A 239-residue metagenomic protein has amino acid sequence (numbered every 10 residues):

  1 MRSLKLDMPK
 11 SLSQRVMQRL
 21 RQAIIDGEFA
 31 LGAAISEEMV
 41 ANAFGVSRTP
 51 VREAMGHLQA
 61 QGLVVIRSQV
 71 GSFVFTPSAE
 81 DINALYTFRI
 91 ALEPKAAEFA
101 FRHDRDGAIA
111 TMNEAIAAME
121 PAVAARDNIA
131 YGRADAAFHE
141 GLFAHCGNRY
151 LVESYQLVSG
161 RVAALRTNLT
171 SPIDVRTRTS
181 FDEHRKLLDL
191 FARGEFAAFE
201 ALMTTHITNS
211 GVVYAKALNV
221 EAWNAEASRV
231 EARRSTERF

Functional and structural regions predicted by a protein language model:
M1-E98, R102, E140, A215-F239: Short linear motifs at protein or domain termini
K10-Q14, A79, G132, D174 (+1 more regions): Short, solvent-exposed loop/helix junctions and linker helices that flank or host conserved functional motifs
S11, V65, I109-A110, I129 (+1 more regions): Short helix-capping and inter-helix turn/linker motifs at the boundaries of alpha-helical repeat units
A23, G27, V158, V162-L165 (+3 more regions): A short secondary-structure junction motif
A33, I66-R67, D135, T179-F181: Short, flexible turn/loop "capping" segments at secondary-structure junctions
Q59-A60, V64-V65, Q156-R161, V175-R178: Mobile beta-alpha loop/short-helix "lid" or hinge segments that flank ligand
D81, L85, R102-T167, F181-L190 (+1 more regions): Conserved amphipathic alpha-helical segments that form helical-bundle/coiled-coil interaction surfaces
V175-F239: C-terminal regulatory/effector modules of DNA-binding transcriptional regulators
